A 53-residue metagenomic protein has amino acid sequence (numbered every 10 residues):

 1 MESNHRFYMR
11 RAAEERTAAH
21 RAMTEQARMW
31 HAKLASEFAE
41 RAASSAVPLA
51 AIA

Functional and structural regions predicted by a protein language model:
M1-A53: Long, non-catalytic architectural segments outside compact domain cores
